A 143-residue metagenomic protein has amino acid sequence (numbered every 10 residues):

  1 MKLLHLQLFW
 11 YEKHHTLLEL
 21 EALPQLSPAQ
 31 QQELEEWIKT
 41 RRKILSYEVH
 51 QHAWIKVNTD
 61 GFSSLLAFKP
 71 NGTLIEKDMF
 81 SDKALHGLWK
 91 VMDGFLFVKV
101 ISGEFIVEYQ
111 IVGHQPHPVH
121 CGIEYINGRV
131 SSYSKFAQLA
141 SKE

Functional and structural regions predicted by a protein language model:
M1-H86, F95-E143: Lipid interaction determinants
